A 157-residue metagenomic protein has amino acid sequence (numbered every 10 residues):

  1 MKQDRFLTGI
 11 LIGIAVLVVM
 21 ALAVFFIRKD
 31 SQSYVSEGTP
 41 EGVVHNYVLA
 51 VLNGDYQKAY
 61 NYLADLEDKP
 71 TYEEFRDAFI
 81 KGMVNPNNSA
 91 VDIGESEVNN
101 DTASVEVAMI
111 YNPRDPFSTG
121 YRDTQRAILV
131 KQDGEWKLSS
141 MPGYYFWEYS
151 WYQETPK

Functional and structural regions predicted by a protein language model:
K2-N53: Short, low-complexity N-terminal intrinsically disordered segments enriched in polar/charged residues
D4, T71, S139-M141: Alpha-helix initiation/capping motif
A21, T71-Y72, A90, S118 (+1 more regions): Alpha-helix boundary/interfacial micro-motifs
S33-S36, D68, S118: Alpha-helix initiation/capping motif
G42, N46, V51, Y56-E106 (+1 more regions): Short solvent-exposed beta->alpha transition segments
V98-K157: Exposed beta-sheet edge and beta->alpha loop/turn motif
